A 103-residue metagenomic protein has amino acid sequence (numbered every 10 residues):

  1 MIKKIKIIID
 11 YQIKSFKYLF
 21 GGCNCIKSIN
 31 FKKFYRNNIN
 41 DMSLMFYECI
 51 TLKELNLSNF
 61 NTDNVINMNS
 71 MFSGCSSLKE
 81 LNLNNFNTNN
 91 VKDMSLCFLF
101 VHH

Functional and structural regions predicted by a protein language model:
K3-Y11, C25-N38, I50-I66, S77-N90 (+1 more regions): Structural signature of tandem-repeat unit edges
S15-C23, N40-C49, I66-C75, K92-V101: Core hydrophobic positions of leucine-rich repeats
